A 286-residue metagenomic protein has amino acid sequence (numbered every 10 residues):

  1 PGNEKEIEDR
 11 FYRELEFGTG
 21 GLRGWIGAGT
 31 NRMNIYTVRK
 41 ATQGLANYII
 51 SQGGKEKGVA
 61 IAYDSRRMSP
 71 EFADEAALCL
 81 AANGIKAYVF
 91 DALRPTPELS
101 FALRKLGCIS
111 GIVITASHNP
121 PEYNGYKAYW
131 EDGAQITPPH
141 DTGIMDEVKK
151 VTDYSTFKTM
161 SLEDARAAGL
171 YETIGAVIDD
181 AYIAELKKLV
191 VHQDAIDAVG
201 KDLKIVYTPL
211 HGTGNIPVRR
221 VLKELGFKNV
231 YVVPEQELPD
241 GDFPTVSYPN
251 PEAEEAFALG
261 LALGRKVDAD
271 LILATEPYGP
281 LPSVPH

Functional and structural regions predicted by a protein language model:
P1-A76, A165-K201, T213: An N-terminal, well-structured beta->alpha segment
G2, L45-Q52, N83, L106 (+5 more regions): Change "in soluble alpha/beta enzymes" to "in soluble alpha/beta proteins
E6-L15, N124-A256: Gly/Ser/Thr-enriched, mixed-charge loops and adjacent short helices that form phosphate/oxyanion-binding elements
L15-I26, T37-V38, L45, R94 (+6 more regions): Long, contiguous hydrophobic alpha-helical segments, chiefly transmembrane helices and signal peptides
L22-G24, G29-N31, R66, R94-P95 (+5 more regions): Short, glycine-/Ser/Thr-/acidic-enriched flexible segments
A60, S65-Y123, G226-L281: N-terminal small/polar loop signature for handling phosphorylated ligands or for N-terminal nucleophile
P70-A73, N215-V218, S283-P285: A short acidic (Asp/Glu
E98-F157, A274-P277, H286: Active-site phosphate-binding/coordination module
